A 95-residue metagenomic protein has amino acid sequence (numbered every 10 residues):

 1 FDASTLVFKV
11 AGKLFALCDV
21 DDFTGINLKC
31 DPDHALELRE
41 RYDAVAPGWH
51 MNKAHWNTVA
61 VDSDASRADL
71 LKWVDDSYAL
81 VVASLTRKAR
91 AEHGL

Functional and structural regions predicted by a protein language model:
F1-L95: Charge-dense, helix-prone N-terminal extensions
